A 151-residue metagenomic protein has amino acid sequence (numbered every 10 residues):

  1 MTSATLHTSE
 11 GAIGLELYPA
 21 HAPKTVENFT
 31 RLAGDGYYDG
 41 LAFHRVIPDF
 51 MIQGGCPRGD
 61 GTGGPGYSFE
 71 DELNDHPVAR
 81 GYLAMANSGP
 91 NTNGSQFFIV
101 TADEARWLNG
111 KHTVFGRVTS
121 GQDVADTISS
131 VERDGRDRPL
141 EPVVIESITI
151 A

Functional and structural regions predicted by a protein language model:
M1-A151: Cyclophilin-like peptidyl-prolyl cis-trans isomerases
